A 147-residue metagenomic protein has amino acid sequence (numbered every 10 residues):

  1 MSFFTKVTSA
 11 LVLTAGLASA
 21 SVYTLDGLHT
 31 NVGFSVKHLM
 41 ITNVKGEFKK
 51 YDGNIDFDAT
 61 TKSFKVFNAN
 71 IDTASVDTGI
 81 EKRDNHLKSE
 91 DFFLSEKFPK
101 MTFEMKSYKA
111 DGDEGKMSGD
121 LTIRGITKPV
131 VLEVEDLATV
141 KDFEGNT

Functional and structural regions predicted by a protein language model:
M1-A20: Gram-negative bacterial Sec-dependent N-terminal signal peptides
S19-T147: Low-complexity, acidic/polar, glycine-enriched regions of mature
